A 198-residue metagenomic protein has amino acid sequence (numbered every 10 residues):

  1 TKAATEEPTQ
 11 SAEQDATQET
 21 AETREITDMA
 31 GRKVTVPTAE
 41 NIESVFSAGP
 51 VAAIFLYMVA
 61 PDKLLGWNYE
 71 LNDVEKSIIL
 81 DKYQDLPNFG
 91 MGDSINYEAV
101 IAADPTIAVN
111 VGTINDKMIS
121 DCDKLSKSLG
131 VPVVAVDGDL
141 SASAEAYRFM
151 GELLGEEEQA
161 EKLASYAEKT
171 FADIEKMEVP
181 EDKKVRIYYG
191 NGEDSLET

Functional and structural regions predicted by a protein language model:
T1-I54, E158-Y189: Bacterial Sec-exported substrate-binding components of ABC uptake systems
I26-R32, A103-A108, S128-G130, R148: Acidic/histidine-rich, surface-exposed loop or edge segments in extracytoplasmic proteins
V34-T35, D85-S94, V133-A142, F149: A structural signal for short loop-to-beta-strand junctions that line the ligand-binding cleft of periplasmic/secreted
I42-E43, P61-L64, D104-T106, L129-P132 (+1 more regions): Loop/turn elements at helix/coil->beta-strand transitions in domains of secreted/extracellular proteins
S47-A103, I107-D116: A short, structured surface patch at a secondary-structure boundary
G49, A60, D104, G112 (+6 more regions): Sec/Tat-exported extracytoplasmic proteins
W67-N68, G90-G92, V109-T113, A135-G138 (+3 more regions): Short beta-strand->loop
K117-E157: Charged, glycine-enriched surface loops/patches that mediate electrostatic binding to polyanionic ligands
